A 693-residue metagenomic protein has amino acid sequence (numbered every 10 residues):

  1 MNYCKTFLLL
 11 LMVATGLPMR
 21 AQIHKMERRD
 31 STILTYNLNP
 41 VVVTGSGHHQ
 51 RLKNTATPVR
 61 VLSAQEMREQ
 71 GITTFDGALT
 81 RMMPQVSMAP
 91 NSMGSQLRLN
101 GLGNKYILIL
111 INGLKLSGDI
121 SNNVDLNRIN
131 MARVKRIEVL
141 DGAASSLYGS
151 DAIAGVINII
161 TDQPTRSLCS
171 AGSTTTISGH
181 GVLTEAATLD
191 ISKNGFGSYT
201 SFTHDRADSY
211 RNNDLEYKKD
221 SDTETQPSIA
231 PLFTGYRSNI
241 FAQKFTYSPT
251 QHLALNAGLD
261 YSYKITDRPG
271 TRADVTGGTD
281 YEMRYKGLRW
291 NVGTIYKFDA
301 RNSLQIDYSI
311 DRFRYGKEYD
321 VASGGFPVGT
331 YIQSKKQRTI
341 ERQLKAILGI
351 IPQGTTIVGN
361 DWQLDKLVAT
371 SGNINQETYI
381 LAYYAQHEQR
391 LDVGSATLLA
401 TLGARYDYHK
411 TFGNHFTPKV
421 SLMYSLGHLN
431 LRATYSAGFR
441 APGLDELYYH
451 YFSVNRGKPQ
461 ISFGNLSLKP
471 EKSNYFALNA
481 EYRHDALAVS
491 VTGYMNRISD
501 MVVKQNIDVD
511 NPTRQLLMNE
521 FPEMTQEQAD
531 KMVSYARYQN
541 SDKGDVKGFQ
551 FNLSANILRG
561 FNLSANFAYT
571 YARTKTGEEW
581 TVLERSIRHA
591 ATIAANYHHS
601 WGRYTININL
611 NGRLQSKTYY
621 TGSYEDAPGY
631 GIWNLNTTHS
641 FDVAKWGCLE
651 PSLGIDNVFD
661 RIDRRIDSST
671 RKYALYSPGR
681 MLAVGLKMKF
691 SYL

Functional and structural regions predicted by a protein language model:
F7, Y247-S248, A433-S436, N562-S564 (+2 more regions): Conserved C-terminal beta-signal and adjacent last beta-strands/turns of outer-membrane beta-barrel proteins
D76-L114, K135: Extracytoplasmic beta-strand/coil segments of soluble accessory domains associated with Gram-negative outer-membrane
L114-D141: Short acidic/polar hinge/loop motifs at secondary-structure boundaries that mediate gating or recognition
G118-I120, R133-K135, S146-N158, Q163-D214 (+2 more regions): Outer-membrane beta-barrel translocator/receptor signature
R166-S167, I191-M283: Periplasmic-side early beta-strands and strand-to-turn transitions of outer-membrane beta-barrels
K335, T339-A346, A382-Y384, K469 (+3 more regions): Outer membrane beta-barrel strand-and-loop segments of large Gram-negative receptors, especially TonB-dependent
N373-I374, K410-H415, Y424, H428-F476 (+6 more regions): Surface-exposed extracellular loop regions of Gram-negative outer-membrane beta-barrel proteins, predominantly
L391-S395, M495-R497, P522-T618, K689-Y692: Gram-negative outer-membrane beta-barrel transporters
